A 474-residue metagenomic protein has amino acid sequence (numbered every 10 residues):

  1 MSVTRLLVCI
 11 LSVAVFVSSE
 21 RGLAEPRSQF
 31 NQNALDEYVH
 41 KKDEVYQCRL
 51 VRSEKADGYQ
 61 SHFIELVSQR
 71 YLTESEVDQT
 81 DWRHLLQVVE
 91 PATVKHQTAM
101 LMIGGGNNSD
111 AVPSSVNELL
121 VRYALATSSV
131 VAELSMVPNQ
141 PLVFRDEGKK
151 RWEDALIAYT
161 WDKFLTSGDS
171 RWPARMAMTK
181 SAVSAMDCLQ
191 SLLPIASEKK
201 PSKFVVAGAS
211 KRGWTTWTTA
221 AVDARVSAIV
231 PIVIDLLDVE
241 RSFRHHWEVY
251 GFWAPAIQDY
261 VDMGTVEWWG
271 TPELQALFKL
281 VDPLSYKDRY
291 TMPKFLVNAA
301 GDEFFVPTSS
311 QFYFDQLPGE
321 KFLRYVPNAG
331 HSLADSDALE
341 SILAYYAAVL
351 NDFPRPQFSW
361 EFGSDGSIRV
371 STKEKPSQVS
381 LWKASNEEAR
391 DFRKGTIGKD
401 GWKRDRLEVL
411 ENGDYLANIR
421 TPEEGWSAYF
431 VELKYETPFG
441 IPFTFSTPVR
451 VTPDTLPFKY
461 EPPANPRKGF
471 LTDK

Functional and structural regions predicted by a protein language model:
E25-K95: Catalytic-loop region of hydrolases
L85-L86, H96-G106: Short beta-strand element of the alpha/beta-hydrolase
G105-D110, V121, S128-V183, L236-V249: Cap/lid segment of the alpha/beta-hydrolase catalytic domain
L165-S210, V226: Gly/Ser-rich "nucleophile elbow"/oxyanion-hole loop immediately N-terminal to the catalytic nucleophile in hydrolases
T218-E267, R324-P327, L333-E340: Hydrolase active-site cap/lid region
E273-A329, R369-V379, S385-E388: Serine-hydrolase catalytic core
A344-K383, K403-D414, N418: Surface beta-strand/loop "capping" patches
E423-P438: Short, aromatic- and glycine-rich surface loops/edge beta-strands on solvent-exposed regions
